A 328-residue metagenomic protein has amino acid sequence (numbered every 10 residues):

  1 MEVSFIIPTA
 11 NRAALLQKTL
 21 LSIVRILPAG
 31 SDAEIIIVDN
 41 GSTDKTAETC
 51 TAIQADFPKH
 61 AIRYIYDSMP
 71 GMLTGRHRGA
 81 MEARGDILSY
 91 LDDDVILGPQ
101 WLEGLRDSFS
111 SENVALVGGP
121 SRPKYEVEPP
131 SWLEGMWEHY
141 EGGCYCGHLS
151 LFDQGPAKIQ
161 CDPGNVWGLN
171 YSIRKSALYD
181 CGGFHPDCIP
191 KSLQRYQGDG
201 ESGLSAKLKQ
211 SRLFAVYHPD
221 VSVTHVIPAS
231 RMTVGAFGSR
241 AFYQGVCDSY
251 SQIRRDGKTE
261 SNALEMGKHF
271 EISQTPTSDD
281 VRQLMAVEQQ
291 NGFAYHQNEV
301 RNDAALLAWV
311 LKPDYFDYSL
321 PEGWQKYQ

Functional and structural regions predicted by a protein language model:
R12-I26: Short, well-formed alpha-helical segments that are part of the catalytic scaffolds of diverse glycosyltransferases
S22, D39-E48, V95: A conserved acidic beta->alpha catalytic loop
D67-A83: Glycine-rich, basic loop-to-helix element that forms the pyrophosphate-binding segment of sugar-nucleotide handling
L88: Short aromatic/hydrophobic "clamp" motif used to bind/position activated sugar donors
Q100-W137: Conserved donor NDP-sugar-binding/catalytic core segment of glycosyltransferases
W137-P163: Short, flexible, basic/aromatic active-site loop/helix in glycosyltransferases
G168-I173, A177-G182, C188-V221: A short, conserved alpha-helix in the catalytic core of glycosyltransferases
S239-Y243, K258-Q328: Non-catalytic, C-terminal membrane-associated alpha-helical segments of glycosyltransferases
